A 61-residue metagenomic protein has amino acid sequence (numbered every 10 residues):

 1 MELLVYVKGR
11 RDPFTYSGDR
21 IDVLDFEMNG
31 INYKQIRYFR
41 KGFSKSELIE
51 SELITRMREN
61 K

Functional and structural regions predicted by a protein language model:
M1-E27: N-terminal acidic leader/helix
I31-K61: Short, mixed-charge low-complexity intrinsically disordered segments
